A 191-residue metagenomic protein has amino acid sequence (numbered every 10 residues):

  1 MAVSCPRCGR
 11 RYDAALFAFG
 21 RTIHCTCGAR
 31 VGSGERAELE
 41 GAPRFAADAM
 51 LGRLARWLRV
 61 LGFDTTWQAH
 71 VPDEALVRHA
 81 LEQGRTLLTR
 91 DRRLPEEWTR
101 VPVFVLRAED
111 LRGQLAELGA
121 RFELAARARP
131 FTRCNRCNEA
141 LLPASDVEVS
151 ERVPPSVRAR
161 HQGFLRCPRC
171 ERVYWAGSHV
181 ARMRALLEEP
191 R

Functional and structural regions predicted by a protein language model:
M1-V3: Short loop/turn and low-complexity linker motifs enriched in small/turn-promoting residues
P6-R7, H24-C27, R136, P168-R169: Short, cysteine/histidine-rich loop/knuckle motifs that typically chelate Zn2+
Y12, A29-G32, L141, Y174: Cys/His-rich microdomains that often coordinate metals
A14-I23, E151-F164: Short linker/helix segments within small regulatory modules
A15-A18, G34-A37, A144-V147, A176-V180: Short Cys/His-rich "knuckle" micro-motifs
F17, R21, R30-R129: Long, charged N-terminal interaction/targeting segments
V105-H161: Cys/His-rich Zn2+-binding cysteine-cluster or related metal-binding knuckle/ribbon modules and their
N135, R158-R191: Internal alpha/beta core interface subdomains
